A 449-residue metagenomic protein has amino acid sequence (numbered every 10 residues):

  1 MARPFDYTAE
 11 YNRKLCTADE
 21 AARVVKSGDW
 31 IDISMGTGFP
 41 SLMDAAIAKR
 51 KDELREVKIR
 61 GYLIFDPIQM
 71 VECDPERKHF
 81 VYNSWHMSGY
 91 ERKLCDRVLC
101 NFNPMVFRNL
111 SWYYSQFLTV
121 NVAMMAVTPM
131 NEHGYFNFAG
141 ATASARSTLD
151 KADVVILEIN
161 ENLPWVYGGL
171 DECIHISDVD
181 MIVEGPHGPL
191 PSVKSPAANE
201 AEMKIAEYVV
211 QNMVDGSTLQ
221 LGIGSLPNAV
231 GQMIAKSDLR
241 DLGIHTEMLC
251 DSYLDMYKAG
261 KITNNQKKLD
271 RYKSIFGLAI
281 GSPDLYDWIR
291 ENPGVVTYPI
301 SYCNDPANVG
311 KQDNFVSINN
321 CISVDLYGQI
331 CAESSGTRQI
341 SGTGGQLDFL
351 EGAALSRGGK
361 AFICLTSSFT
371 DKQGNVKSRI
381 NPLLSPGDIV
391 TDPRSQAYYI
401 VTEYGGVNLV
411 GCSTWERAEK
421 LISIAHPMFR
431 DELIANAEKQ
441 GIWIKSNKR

Functional and structural regions predicted by a protein language model:
M1-R449: Conserved alpha/beta enzyme-core scaffold
